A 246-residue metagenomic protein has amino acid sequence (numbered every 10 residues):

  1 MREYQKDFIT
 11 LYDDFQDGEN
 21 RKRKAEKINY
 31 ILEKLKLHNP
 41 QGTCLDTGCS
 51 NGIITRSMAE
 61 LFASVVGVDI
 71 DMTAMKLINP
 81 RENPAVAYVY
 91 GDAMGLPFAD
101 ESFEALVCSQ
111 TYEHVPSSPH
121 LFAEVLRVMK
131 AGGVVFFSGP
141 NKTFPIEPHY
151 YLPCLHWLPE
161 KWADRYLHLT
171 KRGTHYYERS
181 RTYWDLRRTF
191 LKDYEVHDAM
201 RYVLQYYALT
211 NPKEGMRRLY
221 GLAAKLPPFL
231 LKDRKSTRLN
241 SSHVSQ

Functional and structural regions predicted by a protein language model:
M1-A99, A105-C108, F122, S245: Conserved N-terminal segment of class I S-adenosyl-L-methionine
Q110-H114: Short catalytic micro-motifs in class I SAM-dependent methyltransferases
P119-V134: A short glycine-rich, Lys/Arg-flanked "PGG" loop and its adjoining helix->strand segment in the class I
V135-W162: Conserved class I S-adenosyl-L-methionine
P153-W184: SAM-dependent methyltransferase
Y176-Y194, A199: Short alpha-helix
G221-R238: Rossmann-like AdoMet/SAM-dependent catalytic core
L239-Q246: Single conserved hydrophobic/aromatic residue that forms the stacking wall/gate of nucleotide- or nucleobase-binding
